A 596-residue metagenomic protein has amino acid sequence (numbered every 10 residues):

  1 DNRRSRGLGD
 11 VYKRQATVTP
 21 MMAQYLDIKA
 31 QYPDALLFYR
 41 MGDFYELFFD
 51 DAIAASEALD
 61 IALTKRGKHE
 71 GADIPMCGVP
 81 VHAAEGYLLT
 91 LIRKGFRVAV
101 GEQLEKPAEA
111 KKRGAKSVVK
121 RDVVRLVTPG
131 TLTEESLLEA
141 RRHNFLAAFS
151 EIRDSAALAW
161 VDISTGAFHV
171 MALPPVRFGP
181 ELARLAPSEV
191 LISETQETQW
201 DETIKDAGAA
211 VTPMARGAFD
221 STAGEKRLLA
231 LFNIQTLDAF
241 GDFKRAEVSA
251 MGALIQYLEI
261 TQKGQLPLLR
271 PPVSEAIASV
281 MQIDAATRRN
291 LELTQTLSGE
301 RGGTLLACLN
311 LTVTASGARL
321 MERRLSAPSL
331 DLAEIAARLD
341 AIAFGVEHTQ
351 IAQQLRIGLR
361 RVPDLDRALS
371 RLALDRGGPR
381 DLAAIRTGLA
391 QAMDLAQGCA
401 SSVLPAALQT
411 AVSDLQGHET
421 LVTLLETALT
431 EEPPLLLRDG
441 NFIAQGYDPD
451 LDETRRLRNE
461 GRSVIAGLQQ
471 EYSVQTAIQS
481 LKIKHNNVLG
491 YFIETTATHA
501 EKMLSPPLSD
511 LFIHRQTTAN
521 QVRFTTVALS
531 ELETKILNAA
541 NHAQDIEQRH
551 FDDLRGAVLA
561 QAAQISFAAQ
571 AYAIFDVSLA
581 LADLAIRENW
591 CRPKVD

Functional and structural regions predicted by a protein language model:
D1-Y12: Single conserved hydrophobic/aromatic residue that forms the stacking wall/gate of nucleotide- or nucleobase-binding
D10-E347, R367-S370, L374, D439 (+1 more regions): Basic, polar low-complexity surface loops/patches
Q15, A23-D27, D34, R555 (+4 more regions): Conserved phosphate-binding elements of NTP-dependent enzyme cores
T17, K502, L511, D553 (+1 more regions): Conserved NTPase motor "head" modules and their coupling/switch loops across ABC/AAA+ ATPases, GTPases, and GHKL ATPases
F44-K65, A157, A167-H169, P180 (+9 more regions): A conserved P-loop NTPase coupling/switch region
Q103, L266-S274, E471-K484, A582-D596: Long, charged, glycine-rich C-terminal linkers/tails
L425, E431-V474, N486: Conserved mid-sequence domains
E460-N487, Q564, A568-I574, S578: Coiled-coil termination/hinge junctions
